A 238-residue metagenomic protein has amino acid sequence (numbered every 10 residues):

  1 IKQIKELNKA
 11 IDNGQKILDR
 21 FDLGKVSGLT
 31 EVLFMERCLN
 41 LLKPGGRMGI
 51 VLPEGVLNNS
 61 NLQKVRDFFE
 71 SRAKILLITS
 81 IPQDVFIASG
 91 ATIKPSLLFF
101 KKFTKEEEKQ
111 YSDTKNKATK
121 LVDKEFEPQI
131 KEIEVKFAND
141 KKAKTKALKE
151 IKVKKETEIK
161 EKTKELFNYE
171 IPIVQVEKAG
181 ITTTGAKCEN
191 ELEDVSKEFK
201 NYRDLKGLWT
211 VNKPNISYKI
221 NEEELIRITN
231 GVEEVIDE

Functional and structural regions predicted by a protein language model:
I1-E238: A conserved structural/catalytic subdomain of Rossmann-like adenosyl-cofactor enzymes
